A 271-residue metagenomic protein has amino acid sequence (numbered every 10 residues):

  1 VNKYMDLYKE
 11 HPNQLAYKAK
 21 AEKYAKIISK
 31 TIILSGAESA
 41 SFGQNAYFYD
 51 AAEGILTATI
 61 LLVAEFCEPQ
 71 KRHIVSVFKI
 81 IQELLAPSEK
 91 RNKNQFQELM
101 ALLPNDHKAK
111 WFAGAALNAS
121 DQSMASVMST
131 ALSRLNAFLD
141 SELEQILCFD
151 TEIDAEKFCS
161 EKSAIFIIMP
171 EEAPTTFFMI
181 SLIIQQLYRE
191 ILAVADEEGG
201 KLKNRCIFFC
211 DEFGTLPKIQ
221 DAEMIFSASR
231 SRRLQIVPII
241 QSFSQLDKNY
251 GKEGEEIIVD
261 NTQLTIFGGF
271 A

Functional and structural regions predicted by a protein language model:
V1-L234, N249-Y250: P-loop NTPase motor domains
F226-A271: Conserved ATP-driven motor cores of ASCE-family P-loop NTPases powering translocation/secretion/packaging/pilus
